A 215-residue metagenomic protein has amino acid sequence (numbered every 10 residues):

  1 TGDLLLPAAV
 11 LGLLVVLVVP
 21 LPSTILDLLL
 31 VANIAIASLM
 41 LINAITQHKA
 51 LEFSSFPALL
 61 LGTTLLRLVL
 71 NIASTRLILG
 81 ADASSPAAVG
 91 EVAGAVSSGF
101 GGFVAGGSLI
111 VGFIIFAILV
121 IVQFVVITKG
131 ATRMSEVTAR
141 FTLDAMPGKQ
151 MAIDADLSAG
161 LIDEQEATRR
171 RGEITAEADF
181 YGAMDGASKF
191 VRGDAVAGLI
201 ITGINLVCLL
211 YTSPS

Functional and structural regions predicted by a protein language model:
L4, D27-A35: Structural signature of hydrophobic alpha-helical transmembrane segments
P7-V10, L14, V18, S38 (+2 more regions): Interfacial loop/helix-cap signal at membrane boundaries in integral membrane proteins
L17-D27, T46-A50: Short, hydrophobic transmembrane alpha-helix segments
I25-L28, I72, R76, K129-R140: Membrane-spanning helices that line or support transport/gating and their immediate boundary helices in channels
L29, R67, M134, A187: Residue-level signature of catalytic and energy-coupling elements of molecular machines, predominantly ATP/GTP-dependent
N33-A44: Central hydrophobic cores of alpha-helical transmembrane segments in multi-pass inner-membrane proteins across all
E177-N205: Transmembrane alpha-helical segments and their cytosolic interface motifs in multi-pass membrane proteins
Y211-S215: Conserved small/polar residues in nucleotide/adenosyl-binding loops
